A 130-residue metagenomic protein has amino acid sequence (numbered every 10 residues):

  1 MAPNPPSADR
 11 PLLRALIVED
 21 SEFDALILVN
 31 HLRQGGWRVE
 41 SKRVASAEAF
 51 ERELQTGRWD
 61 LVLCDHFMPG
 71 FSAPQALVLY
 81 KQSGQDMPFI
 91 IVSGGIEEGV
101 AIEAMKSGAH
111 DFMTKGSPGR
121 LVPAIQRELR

Functional and structural regions predicted by a protein language model:
A2-L13, D20-W37, E51-R130: N-terminal membrane insertion elements
S41-E48, A73: Conserved Asp/Asn-Gly motif in the active-site loop of CheY-like receiver
